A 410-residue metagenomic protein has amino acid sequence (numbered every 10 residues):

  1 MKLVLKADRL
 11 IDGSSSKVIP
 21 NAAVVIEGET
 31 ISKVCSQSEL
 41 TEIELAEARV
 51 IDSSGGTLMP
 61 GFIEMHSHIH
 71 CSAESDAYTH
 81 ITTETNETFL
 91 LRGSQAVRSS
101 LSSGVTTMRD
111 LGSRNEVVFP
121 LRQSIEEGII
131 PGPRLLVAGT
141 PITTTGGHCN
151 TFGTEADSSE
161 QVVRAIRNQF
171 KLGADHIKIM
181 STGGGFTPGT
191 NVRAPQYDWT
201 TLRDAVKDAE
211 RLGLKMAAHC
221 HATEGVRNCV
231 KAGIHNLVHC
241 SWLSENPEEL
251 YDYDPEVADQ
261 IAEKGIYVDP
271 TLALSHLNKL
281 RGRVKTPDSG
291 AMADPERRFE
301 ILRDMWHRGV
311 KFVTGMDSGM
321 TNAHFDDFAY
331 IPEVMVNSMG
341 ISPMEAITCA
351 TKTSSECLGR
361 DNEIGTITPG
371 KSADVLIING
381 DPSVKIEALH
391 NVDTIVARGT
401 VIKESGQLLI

Functional and structural regions predicted by a protein language model:
K2-V4, L10-M59, H80: Histidine-rich, glycine-flanked metal-binding segment
D8, D12, A350-K352, E356 (+1 more regions): C-terminal cap of metal-dependent C-N hydrolases
G56-E127, H221, G225, A232: Metal-associated gating/positioning segment near the N- to mid-region
Y78-L91, G147-R164, K215-C220: Active-site mouth loops of central-metabolism enzymes
R92-V118, G132-T143, A174-T187, L214-K215 (+3 more regions): Divalent metal-dependent hydrolysis catalytic cores, especially in the metallo-beta-lactamase
G146-R203, V238, W242: Active-site gating/metal-coordination segments in enzymes
T187-R297, V313, S318-M320, G340 (+2 more regions): Active-site core of metal-dependent hydrolases
R211, T286, P295-D381: His/Asp/Glu-enriched, well-ordered alpha-helical/loop segment that forms or immediately abuts the divalent-metal
